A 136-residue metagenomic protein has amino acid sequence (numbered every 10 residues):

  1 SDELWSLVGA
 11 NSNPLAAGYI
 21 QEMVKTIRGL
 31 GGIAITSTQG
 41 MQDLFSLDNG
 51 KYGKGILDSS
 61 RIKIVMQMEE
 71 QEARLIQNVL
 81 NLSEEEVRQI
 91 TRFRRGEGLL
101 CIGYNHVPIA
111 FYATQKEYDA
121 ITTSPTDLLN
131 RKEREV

Functional and structural regions predicted by a protein language model:
S1-Q89, Q115: Conserved P-loop NTPase motor cores
T91-V136: Conserved P-loop NTPase motor module
